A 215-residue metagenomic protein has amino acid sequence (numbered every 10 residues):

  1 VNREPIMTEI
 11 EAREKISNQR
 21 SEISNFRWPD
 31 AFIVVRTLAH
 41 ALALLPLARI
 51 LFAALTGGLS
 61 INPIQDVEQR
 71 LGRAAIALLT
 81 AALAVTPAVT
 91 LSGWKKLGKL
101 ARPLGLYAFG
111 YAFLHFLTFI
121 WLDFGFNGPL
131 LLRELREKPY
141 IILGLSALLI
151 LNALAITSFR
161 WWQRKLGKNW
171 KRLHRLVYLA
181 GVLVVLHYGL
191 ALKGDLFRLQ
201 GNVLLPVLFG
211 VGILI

Functional and structural regions predicted by a protein language model:
V1-M7, E11-A12, I16-N25: Short, basic, low-complexity termini and linkers enriched in Ser/Thr/Gly/Pro that act as targeting/leader peptides
T8-I10, N25-I215: Membrane-embedded alpha-helical bundles that constitute the cytochrome b-like, heme-associated redox core of multi-pass
